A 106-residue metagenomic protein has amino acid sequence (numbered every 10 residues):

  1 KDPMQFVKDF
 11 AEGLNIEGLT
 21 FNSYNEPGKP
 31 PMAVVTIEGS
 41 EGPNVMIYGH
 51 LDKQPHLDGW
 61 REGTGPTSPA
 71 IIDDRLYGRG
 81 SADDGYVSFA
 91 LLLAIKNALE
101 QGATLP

Functional and structural regions predicted by a protein language model:
K1-R79, N97-P106: Acidic/His- and Gly-rich active-site-bordering loop/insert found across diverse amide/peptide-bond hydrolases
G80-I95: Active-site alpha-helical elements of protease catalytic centers
